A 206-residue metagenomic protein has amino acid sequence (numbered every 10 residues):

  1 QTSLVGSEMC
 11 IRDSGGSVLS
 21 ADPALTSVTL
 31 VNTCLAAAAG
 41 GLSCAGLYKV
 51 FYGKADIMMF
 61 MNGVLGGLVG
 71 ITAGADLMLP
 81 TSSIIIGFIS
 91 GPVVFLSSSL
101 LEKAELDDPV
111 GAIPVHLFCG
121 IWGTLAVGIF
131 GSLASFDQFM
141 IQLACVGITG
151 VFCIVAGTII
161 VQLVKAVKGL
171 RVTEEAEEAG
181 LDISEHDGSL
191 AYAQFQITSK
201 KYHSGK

Functional and structural regions predicted by a protein language model:
Q1-I11: Single conserved hydrophobic/aromatic residue that forms the stacking wall/gate of nucleotide- or nucleobase-binding
S7, G15, A36-K49, V64-I71 (+5 more regions): Transmembrane alpha-helical segments of multi-pass membrane transport proteins and ion-pumping complexes
G16-L25, T72-S82, S132-L133: Helix-coil boundary and interhelical linker segments in multi-pass alpha-helical membrane proteins
L25, T29, A134-V151: Structural signal for the N-terminal portions of transmembrane helices and their immediately preceding loop/interface
L25-A38, L79-S90: Structural signature of hydrophobic alpha-helical transmembrane segments
Y48-M58, L79, L101-D108: Membrane-helix interface "capping/anchor" motifs
K54-L65, P109-V115: Cytoplasmic-side transmembrane-helix entry/capping segments in multi-pass membrane proteins
V164-K206: Extramembrane terminal tails and long inter-domain/linker segments of multi-pass membrane proteins
